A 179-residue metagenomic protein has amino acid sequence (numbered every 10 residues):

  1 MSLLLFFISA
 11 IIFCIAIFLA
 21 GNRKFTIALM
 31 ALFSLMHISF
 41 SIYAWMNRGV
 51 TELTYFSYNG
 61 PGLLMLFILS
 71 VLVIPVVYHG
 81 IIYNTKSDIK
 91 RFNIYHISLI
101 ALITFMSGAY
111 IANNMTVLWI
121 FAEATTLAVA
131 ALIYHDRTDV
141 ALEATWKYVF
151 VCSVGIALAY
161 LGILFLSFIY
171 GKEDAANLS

Functional and structural regions predicted by a protein language model:
M1-S98: Transmembrane helix-loop-helix hairpins at membrane boundaries of multipass inner-membrane proteins
I94-A101, F105-S179: Alpha-helical multi-pass transmembrane bundles of energy-transducing inner-membrane proteins
